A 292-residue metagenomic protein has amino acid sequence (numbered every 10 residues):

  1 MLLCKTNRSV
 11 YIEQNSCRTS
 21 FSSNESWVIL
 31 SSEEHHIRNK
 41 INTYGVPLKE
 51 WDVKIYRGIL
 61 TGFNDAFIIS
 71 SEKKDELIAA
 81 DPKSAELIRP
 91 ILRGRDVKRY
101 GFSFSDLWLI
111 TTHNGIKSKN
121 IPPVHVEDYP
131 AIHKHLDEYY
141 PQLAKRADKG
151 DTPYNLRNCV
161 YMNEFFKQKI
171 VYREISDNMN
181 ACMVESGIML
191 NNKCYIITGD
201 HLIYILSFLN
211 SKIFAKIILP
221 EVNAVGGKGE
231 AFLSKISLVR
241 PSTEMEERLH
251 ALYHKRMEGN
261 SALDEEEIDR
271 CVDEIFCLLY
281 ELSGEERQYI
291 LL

Functional and structural regions predicted by a protein language model:
M1-T6: Conserved beta strand-loop-helix elements of the APE1-like EEP
S9, S16-E244: Polybasic, glycine- and aromatic-enriched phosphate-binding surface used to engage nucleic acids
L77, L249-H250, I290-L291: A structural signal for short hydrophobic/aromatic patches embedded in well-ordered alpha helices
E138, L279-L282: Residues at alpha-helix termini
I197, R256-M257, I290: Alpha-helix C-terminal capping segments
F232-Y280: Extended amphipathic alpha-helical segments enriched in small hydrophobics
S283-L292: Hydrophobic alpha-helical transmembrane segments of multi-pass integral membrane proteins, predominantly secondary
